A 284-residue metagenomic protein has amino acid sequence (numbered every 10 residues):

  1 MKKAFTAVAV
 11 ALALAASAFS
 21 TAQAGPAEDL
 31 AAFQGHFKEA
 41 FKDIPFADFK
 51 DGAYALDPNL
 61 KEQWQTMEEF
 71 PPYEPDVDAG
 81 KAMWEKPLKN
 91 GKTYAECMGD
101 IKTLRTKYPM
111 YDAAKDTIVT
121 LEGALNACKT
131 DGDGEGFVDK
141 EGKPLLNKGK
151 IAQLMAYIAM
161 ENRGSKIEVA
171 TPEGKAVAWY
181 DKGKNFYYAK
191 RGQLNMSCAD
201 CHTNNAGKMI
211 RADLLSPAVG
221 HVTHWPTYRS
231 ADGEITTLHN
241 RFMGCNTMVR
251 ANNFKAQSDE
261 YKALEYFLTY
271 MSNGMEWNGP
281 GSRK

Functional and structural regions predicted by a protein language model:
M1-Q23: Gram-negative bacterial Sec-dependent N-terminal signal peptides
G25-P75, E85-Q153, R163-G164, Y188-K284: Electron-transfer interface patches adjacent to heme c in soluble/periplasmic c-type cytochromes and di-/multiheme
P75-D76, A178: An amphipathic alpha-helix/helix-turn recognition signal
L154-I158, A170: Hydrophobic, well-structured mid-protein blocks that either form specific transmembrane helices
M155, Y180-D181: Eukaryote-skewed repeat-based solenoidal scaffolds used as protein-protein interaction platforms, primarily
S165-Y180: Solvent-exposed, charged amphipathic helical/linker segments at domain boundaries
